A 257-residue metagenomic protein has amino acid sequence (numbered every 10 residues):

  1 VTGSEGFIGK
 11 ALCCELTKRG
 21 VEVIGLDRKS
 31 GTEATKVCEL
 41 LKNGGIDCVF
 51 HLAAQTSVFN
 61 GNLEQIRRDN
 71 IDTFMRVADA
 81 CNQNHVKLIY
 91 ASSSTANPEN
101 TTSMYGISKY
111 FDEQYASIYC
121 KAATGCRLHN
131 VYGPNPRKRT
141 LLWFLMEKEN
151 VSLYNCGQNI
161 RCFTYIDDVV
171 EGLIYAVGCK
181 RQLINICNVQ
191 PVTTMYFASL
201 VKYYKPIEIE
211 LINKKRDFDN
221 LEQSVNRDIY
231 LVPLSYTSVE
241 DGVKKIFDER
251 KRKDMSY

Functional and structural regions predicted by a protein language model:
V1-R19: N-terminal Rossmann NAD(P)H-binding glycine-rich loop of SDR-like oxidoreductase domains
T32, E64-R76, S103, I107-S108: Glycine-rich NAD(P)-binding loop of the Rossmann-fold in SDR/ketoreductase-type enzymes
A34-D69, A80, T95-A96: NAD(P)H-binding glycine-rich loop region in Rossmannoid oxidoreductase-like domains and their noncatalytic homologs
L40, I166, T193-S199, I212-K245 (+1 more regions): Conserved C-terminal active-site "lid" loop/helix of NAD(P)H-dependent oxidoreductases that clamps the redox cofactor
H51, M75-G106, T124: Conserved Rossmann-fold NAD(P)-dependent oxidoreductase catalytic core, especially the SDR/UDP-sugar
T102-G106, Y110, Q114-C162, I166-D168 (+1 more regions): NAD(P)-dependent short-chain dehydrogenase/reductase
V131-N135, L153-F163, I184-V192, N213-D219 (+1 more regions): Glycine-rich Rossmann NAD(P)(H)-binding loop
L145, G172, G178-D217: Mid/C-terminal beta-alpha module of Rossmann-like enzyme folds, strongest in SDR-family dehydrogenases/epimerases
